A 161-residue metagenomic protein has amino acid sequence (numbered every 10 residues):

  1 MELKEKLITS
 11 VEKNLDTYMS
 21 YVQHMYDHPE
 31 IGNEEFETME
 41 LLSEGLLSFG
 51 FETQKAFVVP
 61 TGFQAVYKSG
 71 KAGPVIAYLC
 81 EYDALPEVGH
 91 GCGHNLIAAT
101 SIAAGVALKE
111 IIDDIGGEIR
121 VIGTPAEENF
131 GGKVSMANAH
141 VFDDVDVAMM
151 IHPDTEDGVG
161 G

Functional and structural regions predicted by a protein language model:
L3-G116, R120: Acidic/His- and Gly-rich active-site-bordering loop/insert found across diverse amide/peptide-bond hydrolases
Q64, D83-G91, N95-L96, I102 (+1 more regions): Histidine/acidic-residue-rich, glycine-tolerant segments that coordinate divalent metal ions
